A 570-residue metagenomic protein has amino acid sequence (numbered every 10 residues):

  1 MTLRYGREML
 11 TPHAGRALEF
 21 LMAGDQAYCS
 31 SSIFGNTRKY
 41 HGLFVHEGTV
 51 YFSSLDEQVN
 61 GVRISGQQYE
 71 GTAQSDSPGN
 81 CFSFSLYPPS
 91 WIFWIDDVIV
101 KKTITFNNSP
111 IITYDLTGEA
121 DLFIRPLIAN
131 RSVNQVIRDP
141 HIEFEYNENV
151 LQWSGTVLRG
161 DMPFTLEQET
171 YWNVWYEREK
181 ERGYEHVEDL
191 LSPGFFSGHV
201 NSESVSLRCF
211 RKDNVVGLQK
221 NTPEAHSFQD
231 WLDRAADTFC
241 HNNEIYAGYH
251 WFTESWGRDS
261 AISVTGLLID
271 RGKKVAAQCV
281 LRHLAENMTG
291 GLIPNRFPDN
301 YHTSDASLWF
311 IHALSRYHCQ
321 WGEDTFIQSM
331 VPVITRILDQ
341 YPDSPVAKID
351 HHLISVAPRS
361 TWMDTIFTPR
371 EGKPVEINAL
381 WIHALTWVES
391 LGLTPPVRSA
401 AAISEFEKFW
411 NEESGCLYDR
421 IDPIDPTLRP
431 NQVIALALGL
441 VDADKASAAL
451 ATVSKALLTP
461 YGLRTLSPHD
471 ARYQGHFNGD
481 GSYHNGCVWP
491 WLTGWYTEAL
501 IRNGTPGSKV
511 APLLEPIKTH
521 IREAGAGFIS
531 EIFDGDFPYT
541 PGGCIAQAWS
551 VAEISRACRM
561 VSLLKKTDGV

Functional and structural regions predicted by a protein language model:
M1-F228, R258, I269, K273 (+4 more regions): Terminal accessory carbohydrate-recognition/targeting modules of carbohydrate-active enzymes
P110-Y114, A261, L308, A379 (+1 more regions): Residue-level detector of short, conserved catalytic/binding motifs and their immediate flanks
D121, I137-D139, Y146, E254 (+7 more regions): Aromatic-rich carbohydrate-recognition surfaces in CAZymes
P163-F164, E169-E179, G183, L190 (+5 more regions): Extended glycan-interaction surfaces of carbohydrate-active proteins
E203, S263, A435: Conserved hydrophobic/aromatic pocket- or pore-lining residues that grip, position, or stack substrates in active sites
K273, P395, T505-P506: Residues in the short coil linking paired helices within alpha-helical repeat scaffolds
N378-E405: Active-site neighborhood of glycoside hydrolase catalytic domains
I382, E389, V433-L436, T497: Conserved small-residue packing positions in alpha-helical repeats and bundles
